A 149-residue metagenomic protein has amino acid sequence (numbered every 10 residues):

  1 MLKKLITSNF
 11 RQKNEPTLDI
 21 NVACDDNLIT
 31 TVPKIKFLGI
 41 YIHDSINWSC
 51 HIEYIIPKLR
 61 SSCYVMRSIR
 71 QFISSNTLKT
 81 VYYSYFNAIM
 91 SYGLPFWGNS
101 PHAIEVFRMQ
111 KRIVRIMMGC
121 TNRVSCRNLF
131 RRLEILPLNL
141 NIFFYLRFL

Functional and structural regions predicted by a protein language model:
M1, I6, V81, E105-L149: Short, charged alpha-helical motifs in flexible N/C-terminal segments and linkers
M1-P33: Short, conserved micro-motifs composed of acidic
D26-P95: Basic, alpha-helical interaction scaffolds
C50, T77, S100-I104, P137: A short glycine-/small-residue-rich loop at the edge of a beta-strand within enzyme catalytic domains
E53-I56, A103, F107: Short, conserved loop/turn and helix-capping segments at secondary-structure boundaries that abut family-defining
I73, F96-W97, V124, N128: Short, flexible/disordered secondary-structure transition segments
Y85-S100, N141-L149: Extended, well-ordered alpha-helical segments in internal regulatory regions
